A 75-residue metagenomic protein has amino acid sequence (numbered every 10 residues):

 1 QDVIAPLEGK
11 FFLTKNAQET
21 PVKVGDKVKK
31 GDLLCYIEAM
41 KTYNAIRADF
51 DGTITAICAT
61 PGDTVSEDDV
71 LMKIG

Functional and structural regions predicted by a protein language model:
Q1-E19, L33-D49: Short beta-strand-turn/beta-hairpin segments enriched in glycine/proline and small hydrophobics that form edge-strand
F12-K27, A56-A59: Short histidine-centered loop motifs in beta-beta connectors
K23-A45, S66-G75: Short hydrophobic beta/alpha edge segments that flank linear recognition/processing sites
T53-D69: Short peripheral tails and domain-boundary helices/loops at the edges of structured domains
